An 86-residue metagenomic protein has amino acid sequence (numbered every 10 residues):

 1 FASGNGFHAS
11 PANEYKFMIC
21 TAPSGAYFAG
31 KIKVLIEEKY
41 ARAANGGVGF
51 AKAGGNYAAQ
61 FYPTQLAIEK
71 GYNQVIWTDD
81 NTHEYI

Functional and structural regions predicted by a protein language model:
F1-N5: Short, glycine/charge-rich beta-strand/loop segments that flank catalytic centers and engage negatively charged groups
H8-I86: Helix-start/capping segments and mature chain N-termini
